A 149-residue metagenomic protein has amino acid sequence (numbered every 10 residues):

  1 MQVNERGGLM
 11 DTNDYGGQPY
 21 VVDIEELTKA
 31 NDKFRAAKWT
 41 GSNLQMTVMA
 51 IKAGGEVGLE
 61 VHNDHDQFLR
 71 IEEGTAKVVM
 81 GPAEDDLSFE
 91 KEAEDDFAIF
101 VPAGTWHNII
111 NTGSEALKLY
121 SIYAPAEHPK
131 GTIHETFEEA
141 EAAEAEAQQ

Functional and structural regions predicted by a protein language model:
M1-Q45, G58, K91, E135-Q149: A short, N-terminal "cap"/entry segment at the start of jelly-roll beta-barrel domains of the cupin/DSBH fold
D32, T47-D64: Conserved short histidine dyad/triad with adjacent acidic residue
R35, V79-M80, S88: Compact, glycine-rich, soluble single-domain proteins
L44, A53, D64, T105-W106 (+1 more regions): A generic "binding-loop/recognition-motif" signal
L59, V78-V79, V101, H107-G113: Short beta-strand His + acidic residue motifs that chelate non-heme Fe in jelly-roll/DSBH and cupin folds
D64-A83: Glycine- and acidic-residue-biased ligand/ion/polar-headgroup-sensing regions
F68, S114-G131: A short hydrophobic beta-strand segment most commonly corresponding to one strand of the jelly-roll/cupin
A83-A103: Short acidic-glycine-tyrosine-enriched beta hairpin
